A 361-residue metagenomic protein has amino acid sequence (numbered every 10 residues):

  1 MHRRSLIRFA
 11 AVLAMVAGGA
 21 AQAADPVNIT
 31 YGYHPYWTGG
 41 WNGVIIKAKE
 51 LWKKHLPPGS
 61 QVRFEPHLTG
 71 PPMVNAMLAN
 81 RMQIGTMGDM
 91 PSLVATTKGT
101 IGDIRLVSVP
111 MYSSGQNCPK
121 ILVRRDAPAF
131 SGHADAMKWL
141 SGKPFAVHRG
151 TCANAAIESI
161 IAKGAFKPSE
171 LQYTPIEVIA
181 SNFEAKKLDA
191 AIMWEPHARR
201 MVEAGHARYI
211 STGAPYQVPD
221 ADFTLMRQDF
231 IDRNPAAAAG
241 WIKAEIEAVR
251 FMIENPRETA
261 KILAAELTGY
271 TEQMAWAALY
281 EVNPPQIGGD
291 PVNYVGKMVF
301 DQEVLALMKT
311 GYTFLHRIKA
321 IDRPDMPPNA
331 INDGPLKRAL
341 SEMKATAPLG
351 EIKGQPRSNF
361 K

Functional and structural regions predicted by a protein language model:
R3-R8: N-terminal export leaders
G19-A23: Sec/Tat signal peptide C-region and signal peptidase I cleavage site
A24-T174, N182, D189-I192, V218 (+1 more regions): Short, glycine-/small- and polar/acidic-enriched structural segments that line small-molecule recognition paths
H55-L56, R81, T86, T96-G99 (+6 more regions): Sec/Tat-exported extracytoplasmic proteins
H67-P71, T86, V147-A155, E177 (+4 more regions): Soluble non-cytosolic domains of exported or imported proteins
A127, E170-Q172, V178-Q273: Pocket-lining segment of extracytoplasmic ligand-binding domains
N234-D322: Secondary-structure end/capping motifs
K309-K361: Conserved C-terminal helix/tail region of periplasmic/extracytoplasmic solute-binding proteins
